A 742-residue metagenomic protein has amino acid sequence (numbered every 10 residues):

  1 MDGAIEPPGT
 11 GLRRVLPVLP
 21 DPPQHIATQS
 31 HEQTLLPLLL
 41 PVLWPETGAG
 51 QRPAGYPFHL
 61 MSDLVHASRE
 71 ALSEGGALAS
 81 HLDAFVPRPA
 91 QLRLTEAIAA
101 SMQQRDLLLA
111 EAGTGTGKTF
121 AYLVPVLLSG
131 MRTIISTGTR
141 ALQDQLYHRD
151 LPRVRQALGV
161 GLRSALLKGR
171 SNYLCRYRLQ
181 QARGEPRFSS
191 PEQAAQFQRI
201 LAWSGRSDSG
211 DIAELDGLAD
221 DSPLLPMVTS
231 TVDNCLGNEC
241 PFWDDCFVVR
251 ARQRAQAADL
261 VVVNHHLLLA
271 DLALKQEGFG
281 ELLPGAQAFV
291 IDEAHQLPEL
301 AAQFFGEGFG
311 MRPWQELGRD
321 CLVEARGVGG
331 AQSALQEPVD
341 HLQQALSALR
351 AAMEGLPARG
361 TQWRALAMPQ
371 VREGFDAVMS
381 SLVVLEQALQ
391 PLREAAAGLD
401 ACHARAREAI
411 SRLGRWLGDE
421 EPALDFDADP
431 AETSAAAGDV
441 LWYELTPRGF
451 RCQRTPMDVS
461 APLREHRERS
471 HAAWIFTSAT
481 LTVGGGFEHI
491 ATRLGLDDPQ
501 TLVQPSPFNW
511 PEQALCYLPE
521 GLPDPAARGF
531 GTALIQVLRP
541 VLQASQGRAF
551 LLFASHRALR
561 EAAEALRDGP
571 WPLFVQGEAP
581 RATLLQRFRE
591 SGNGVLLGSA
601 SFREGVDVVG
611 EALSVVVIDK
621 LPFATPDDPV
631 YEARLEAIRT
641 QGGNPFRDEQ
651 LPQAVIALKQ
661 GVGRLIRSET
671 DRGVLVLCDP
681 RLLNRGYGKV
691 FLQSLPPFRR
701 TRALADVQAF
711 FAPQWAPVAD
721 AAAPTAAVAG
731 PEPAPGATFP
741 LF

Functional and structural regions predicted by a protein language model:
L60-A110: Conserved pre-motif I regulatory segment
S62-H81, T114, M131-V261, R326 (+5 more regions): A substrate-engagement module of RecA-like helicase motors
A99-A100, T119-R132, R149-V154: Walker A/P-loop NTP-binding motif
L128, A141-D144, R149-P152, V232-S380 (+1 more regions): Signature of the SF2 helicase/ATPase Hel1-core->accessory helical subdomain module
T133-T139, I475-T477, G547-A554, V676-C678: Conserved RecA-like ASCE P-loop NTPase motor core of nucleic-acid helicases/translocases
P226-D259, L272-G280, L385-L522, G529-Q536 (+3 more regions): A contiguous, basic/glycine-rich beta-loop/short-helix subdomain that forms a polymer-engagement track
P519-G529, E578-L683: Conserved RecA-like P-loop NTPase helicase motor core
A554-E578: Conserved helicase motor "Helicase C" RecA-like lobe of SF1/SF2 P-loop NTPases
